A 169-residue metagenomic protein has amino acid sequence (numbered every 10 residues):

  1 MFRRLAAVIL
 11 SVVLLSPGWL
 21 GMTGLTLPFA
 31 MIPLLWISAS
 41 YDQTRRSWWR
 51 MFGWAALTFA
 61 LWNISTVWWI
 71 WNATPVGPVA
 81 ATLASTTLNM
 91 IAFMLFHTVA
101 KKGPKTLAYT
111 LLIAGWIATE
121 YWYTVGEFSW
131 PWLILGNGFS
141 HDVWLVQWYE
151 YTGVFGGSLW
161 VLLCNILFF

Functional and structural regions predicted by a protein language model:
M1-F169: Membrane-embedded alpha-helical bundles of multi-pass enzymes that act on lipidic or dolichyl-linked glycan substrates
